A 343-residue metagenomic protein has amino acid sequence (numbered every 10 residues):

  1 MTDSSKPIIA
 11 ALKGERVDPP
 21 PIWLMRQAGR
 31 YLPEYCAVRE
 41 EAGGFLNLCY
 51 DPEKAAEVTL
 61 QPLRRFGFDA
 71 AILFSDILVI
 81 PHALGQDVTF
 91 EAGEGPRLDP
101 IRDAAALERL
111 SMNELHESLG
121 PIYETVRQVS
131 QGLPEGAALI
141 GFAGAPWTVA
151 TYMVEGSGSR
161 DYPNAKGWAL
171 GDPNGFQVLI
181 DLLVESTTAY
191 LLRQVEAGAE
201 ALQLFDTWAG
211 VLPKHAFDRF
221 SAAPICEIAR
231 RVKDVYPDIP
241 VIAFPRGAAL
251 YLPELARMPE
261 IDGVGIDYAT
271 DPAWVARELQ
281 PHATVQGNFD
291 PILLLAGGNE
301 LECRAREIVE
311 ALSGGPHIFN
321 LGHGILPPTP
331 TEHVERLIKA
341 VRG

Functional and structural regions predicted by a protein language model:
M1-Q86, T331-G343: N-terminal basic, low-complexity leaders that serve as flexible interaction/assembly modules and, when applicable, as
P7, A11-Q27, F68-E94, E117-D161: Glycine-rich, aromatic-flanked loop segments that form ligand/cofactor-binding clefts across common enzyme folds
I8-I9, L84-A105, E114-S118, T125 (+4 more regions): Flavin-dependent oxidoreductase catalytic cores
C36, A42-K54, V58, A105-Y123 (+2 more regions): Basic, amphipathic N-terminal segments that precede the first structured/catalytic domain
V38-E41, V88-N113, Y162-G167, P272: Glycine-/small-residue-rich beta-strand-loop submotif within the FAD-binding core of flavoenzymes
I72-T89, L98, R102, L110-L115 (+2 more regions): Glycine-rich, proline-tolerant flexible connector loops at the mouths of alpha/beta enzymes
G120-G343: Active-site loop segments of alpha/beta catalytic cores
